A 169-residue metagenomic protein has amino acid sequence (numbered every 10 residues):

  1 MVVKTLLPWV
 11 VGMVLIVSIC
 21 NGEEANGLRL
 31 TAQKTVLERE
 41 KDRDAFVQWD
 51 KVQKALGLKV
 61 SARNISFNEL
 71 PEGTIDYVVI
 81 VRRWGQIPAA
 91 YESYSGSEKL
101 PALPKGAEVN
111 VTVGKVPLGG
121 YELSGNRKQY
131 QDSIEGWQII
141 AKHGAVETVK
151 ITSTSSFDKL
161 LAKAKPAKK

Functional and structural regions predicted by a protein language model:
M1-P8: Positively charged n-region of N-terminal signal peptides that target proteins for export
P8-S18: Bacterial N-terminal signal peptides
G22-K59, I80: Low-complexity, acidic Ser/Thr/Pro/Gly-rich terminal tails and inter-domain linkers that flank the onset of structured
A55, E72, D132-G136: Extracellular Ig-like/FN3 beta-sandwich strand-entry sites
G57-S61, T74-D76, N110, Q138: Beta-strand secondary-structure signal
A62-S66: Asparagine-centered strand-capping/turn motif at beta-strand->loop junctions
F67-P88, F157: Short acidic, flexible loop segments centered on an aromatic residue
E92-T148, S156, L160: Short, solvent-exposed, Trp/other aromatic-anchored flexible loops in extracytoplasmic proteins
